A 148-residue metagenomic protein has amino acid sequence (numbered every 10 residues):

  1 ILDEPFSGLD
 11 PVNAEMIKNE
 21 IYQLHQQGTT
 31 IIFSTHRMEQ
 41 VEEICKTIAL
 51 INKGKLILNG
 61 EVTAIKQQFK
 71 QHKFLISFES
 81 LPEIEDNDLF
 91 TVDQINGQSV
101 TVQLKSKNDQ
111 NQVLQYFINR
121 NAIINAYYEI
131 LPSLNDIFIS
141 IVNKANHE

Functional and structural regions predicted by a protein language model:
I1-E4: Catalytic Walker B motif of ABC-type/P-loop ATPase nucleotide-binding domains
S7-L9, Q40: ABC ATPase nucleotide-binding domain "signature" loop
L9, I57, D109: Glycine-/small-residue-rich active-site loops that bind phosphorylated ligands and cofactors
P11-N13: Helix N-cap at the start of a conserved alpha-helix in ABC-type nucleotide-binding domains
M16: Conserved mid-core alpha-helix of short-chain dehydrogenase/reductase
N19-K105: ABC transporter nucleotide-binding domain
H72-E148: Short, charged/small-residue-rich alpha-helical element at the C-terminal edge of ABC transporter nucleotide-binding
